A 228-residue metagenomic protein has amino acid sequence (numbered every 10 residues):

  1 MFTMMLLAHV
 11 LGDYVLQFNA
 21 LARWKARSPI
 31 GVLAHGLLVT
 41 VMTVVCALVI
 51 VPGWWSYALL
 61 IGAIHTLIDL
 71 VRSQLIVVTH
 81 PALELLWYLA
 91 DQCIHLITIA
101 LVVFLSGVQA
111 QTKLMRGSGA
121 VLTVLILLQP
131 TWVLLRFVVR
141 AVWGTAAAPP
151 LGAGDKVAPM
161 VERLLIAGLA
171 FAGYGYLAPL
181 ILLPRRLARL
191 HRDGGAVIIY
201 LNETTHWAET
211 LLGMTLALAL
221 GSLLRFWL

Functional and structural regions predicted by a protein language model:
M1-T3, T43-Y57, L101-G119, A170-G175 (+1 more regions): Helix-coil boundary and interhelical linker segments in multi-pass alpha-helical membrane proteins
F2-V10, W54-T66, G117-L125, A167 (+1 more regions): Hydrophobic core segments of alpha-helical transmembrane domains in multi-pass membrane proteins
Y14-G36, L70-L169, L187-L220, L224: Interhelical loop and helix-boundary elements at the membrane-water interface of polytopic inner-membrane proteins
T40: A glycine-rich beta-to-alpha transition motif near the start of alpha/beta enzyme domains, typified by
C46, I50, W54-A58, V77 (+1 more regions): Short coil/turn segments at secondary-structure boundaries
